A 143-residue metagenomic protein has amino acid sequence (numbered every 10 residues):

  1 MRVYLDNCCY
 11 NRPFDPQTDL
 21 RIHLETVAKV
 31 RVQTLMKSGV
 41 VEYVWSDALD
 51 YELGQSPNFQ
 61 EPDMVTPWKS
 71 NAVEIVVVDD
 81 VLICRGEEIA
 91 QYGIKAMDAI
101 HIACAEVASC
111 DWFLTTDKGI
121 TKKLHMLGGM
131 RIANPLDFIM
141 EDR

Functional and structural regions predicted by a protein language model:
M1-R2, Y10-N11, P16-T26, Q91-Y92 (+1 more regions): Acidic, PIN/NYN-like endoribonuclease modules and their adjacent C-terminal/linker elements
Y4-P57, I75, L136-D142: PIN/NYN-family metal-dependent endoribonuclease catalytic core
C9, L49, L82, I100-H101 (+1 more regions): Alpha-helix capping/helix-boundary segments
K29-T34, V65-T66, I102: Short amphipathic alpha-helical segments and helix-helix/interface helices
A48-E52, K69-Y92: Acidic catalytic patch
G54-S70: Short, electropositive alpha-helical surface patch
V77, A96-A99, T115: Short beta-strand scaffold positions
